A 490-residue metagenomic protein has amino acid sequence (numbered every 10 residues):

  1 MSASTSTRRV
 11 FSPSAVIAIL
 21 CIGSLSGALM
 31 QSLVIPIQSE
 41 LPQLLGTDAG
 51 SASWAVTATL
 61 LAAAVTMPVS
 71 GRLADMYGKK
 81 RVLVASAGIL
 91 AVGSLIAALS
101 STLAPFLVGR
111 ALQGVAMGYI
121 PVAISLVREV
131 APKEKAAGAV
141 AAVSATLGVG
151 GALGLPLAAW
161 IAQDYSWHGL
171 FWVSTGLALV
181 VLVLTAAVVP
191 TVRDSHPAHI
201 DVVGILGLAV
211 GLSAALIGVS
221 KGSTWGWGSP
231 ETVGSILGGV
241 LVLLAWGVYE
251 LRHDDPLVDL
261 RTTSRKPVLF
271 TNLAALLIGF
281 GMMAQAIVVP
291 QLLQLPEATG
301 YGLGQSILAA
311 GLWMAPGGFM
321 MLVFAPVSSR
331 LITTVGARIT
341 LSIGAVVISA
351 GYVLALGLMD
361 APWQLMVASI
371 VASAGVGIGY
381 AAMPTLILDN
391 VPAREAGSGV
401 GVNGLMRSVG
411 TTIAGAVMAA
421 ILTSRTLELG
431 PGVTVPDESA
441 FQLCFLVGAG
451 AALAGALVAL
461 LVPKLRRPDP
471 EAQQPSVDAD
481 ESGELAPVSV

Functional and structural regions predicted by a protein language model:
P13-M30, V34-Q38, T47-A49, S53-A58 (+6 more regions): 12-transmembrane solute porter fold
E40, G71-R72, M76, W160 (+1 more regions): Membrane-interface helix termini in secondary transporters
L44-G46, G78, L99-P105, Y165-S166 (+2 more regions): Helix-breaking motifs and short loop linkers at transmembrane-helix boundaries and internal kinks in secondary membrane
V65-S101: Conserved MFS/SLC helix-loop-helix module at the cytosolic interface between two early adjacent transmembrane helices
I89, G93-I96, A104-L112, W363-V371: Paired small-residue
G93-A98, Q113, T185, L354-L356 (+2 more regions): MFS-fold secondary transporters
L112-A145: Cytoplasmic helix-loop-helix junction between adjacent transmembrane helices in 12-TM secondary transporters
Q163-A275, G279-G281, V288, Q305 (+2 more regions): Hydrophobic transmembrane-helix bundles of small-molecule transporters
